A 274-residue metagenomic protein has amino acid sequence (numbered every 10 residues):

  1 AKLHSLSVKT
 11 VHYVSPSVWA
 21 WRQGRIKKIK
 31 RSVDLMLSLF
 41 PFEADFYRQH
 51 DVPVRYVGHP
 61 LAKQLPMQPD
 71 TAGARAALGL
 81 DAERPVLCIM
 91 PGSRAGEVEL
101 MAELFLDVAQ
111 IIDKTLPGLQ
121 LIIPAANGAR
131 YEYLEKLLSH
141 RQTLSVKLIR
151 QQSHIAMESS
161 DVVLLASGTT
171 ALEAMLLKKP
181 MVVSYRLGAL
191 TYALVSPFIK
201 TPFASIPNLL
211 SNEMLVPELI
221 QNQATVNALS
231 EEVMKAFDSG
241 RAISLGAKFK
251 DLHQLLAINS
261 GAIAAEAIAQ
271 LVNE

Functional and structural regions predicted by a protein language model:
A1-E274: Nucleotide-activated sugar donor-binding and catalytic core shared by glycosyltransferases and related lipid-linked
